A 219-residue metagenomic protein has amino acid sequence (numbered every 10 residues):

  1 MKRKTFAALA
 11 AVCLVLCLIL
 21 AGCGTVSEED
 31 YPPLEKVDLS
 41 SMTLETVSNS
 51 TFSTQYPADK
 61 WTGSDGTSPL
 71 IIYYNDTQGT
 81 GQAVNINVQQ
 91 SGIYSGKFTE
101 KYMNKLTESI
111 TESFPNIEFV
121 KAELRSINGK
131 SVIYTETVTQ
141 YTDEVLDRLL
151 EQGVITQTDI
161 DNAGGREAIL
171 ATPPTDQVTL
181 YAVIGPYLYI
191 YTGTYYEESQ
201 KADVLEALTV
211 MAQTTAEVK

Functional and structural regions predicted by a protein language model:
K2-A7, C17-Y73, T77, T172-P174 (+2 more regions): N-terminal targeting sequences that direct proteins away from the cytosol to non-cytosolic compartments
A11-C13: Repetitive helical segments and hydrophobic/amphipathic motifs
V26-E28, P33-E35, T62, N104-I110 (+1 more regions): N-terminal start-of-chain detector that recognizes signal peptides and the immediate post-cleavage beginning
E28-S48, D76-G92, R125-Y134, T142-D143: Short, charge-rich amphipathic segments
S40-S53, K97, D143-T158: Charged, low-complexity, helix/coiled-coil-prone segments
S48-E112: Secretory pathway targeting signatures of secreted, lumenal, and periplasmic proteins
Q89-K97, A122, A168, T194-K201: Second-shell loop/turn segments in exported
T107-L180: Signature of long, low-cysteine stretches enriched in small and polar/charged residues
